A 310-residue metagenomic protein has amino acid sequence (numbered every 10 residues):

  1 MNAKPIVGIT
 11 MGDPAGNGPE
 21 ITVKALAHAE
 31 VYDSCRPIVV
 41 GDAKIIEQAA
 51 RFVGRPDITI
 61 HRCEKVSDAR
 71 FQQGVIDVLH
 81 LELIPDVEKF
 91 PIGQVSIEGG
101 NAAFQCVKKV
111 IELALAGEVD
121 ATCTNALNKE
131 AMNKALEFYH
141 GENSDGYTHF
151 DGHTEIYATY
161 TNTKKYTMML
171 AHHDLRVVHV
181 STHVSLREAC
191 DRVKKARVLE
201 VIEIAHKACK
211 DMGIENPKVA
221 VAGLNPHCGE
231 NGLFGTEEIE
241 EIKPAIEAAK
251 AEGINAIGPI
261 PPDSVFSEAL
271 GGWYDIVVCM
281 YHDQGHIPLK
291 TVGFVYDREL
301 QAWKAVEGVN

Functional and structural regions predicted by a protein language model:
M1-F150, R192, V198-A220, L224-M280 (+1 more regions): Contiguous, glycine/small-aliphatic-enriched amphipathic segments in soluble metabolic enzymes
S67, Y157-A158, Y166-L170, C209-D211: A generic local secondary-structure boundary/capping motif
Q72, K165, D174-R176: A generic structural signal for well-ordered coil/turn residues at beta-strand boundaries that shape enzyme active-site
D77-V78, M168, V177, N310: Conserved beta-strand scaffold positions in the cores of enzyme catalytic domains, especially in NTP/NDP-utilizing
Y147, G152-T167: FAD-binding core/adjacent interface of flavoenzyme oxidoreductases
L170-R192, A196-L199: Ligand-binding beta-strand-loop-alpha-helix segment within the catalytic cores of soluble metabolic enzymes
